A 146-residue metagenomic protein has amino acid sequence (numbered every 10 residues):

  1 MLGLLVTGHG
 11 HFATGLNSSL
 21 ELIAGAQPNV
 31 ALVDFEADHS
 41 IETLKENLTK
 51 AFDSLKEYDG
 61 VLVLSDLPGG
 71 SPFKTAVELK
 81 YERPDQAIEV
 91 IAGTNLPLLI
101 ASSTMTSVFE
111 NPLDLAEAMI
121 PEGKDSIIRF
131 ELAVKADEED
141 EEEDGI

Functional and structural regions predicted by a protein language model:
M1-I146: N-terminal loops that bind phosphate or other acidic moieties and the adjacent beta-alpha structural core
